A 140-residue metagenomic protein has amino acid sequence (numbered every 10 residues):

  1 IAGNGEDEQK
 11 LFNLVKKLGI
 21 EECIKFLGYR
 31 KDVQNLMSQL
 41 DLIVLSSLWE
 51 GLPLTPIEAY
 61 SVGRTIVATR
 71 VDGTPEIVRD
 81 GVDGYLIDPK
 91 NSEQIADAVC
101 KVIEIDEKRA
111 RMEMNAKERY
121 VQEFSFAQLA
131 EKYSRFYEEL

Functional and structural regions predicted by a protein language model:
F12-G28: Nucleotide-activated donor-binding/catalytic signature segment of Leloir-type glycosyltransferases, i.e., the conserved
Y29, L48: Aromatic "clamp/platform" in nucleotide-sugar-dependent glycosyltransferases that forms part of the donor/acceptor
Q34, D41, G63: A short alpha->beta transition loop at the rim of the catalytic pocket in nucleotide-sugar-dependent
P53-P56, T74: Short glycine/serine-rich donor-binding loops of glycosyltransferases
T65-A68, V78: Short hydrophobic beta-strand element within catalytic cores of glycosyltransferases and related nucleotide-activated
D80-G81, Y85-S92, K101-D106: Conserved acidic donor-binding segment of nucleotide-sugar-dependent glycosyltransferases
Q94, K101, K108-E123, L129-R135: A short, well-ordered alpha-helix in the C-terminal region of glycosyltransferases
